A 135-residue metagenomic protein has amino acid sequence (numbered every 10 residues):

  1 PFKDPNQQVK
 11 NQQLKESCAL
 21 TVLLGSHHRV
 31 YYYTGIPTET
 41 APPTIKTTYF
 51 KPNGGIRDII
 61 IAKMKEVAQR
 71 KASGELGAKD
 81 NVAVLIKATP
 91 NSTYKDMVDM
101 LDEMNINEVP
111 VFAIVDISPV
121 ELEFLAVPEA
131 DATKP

Functional and structural regions predicted by a protein language model:
P1-F50, L76-A78, A113-P135: Extracytoplasmic juxtamembrane/flexible linker immediately downstream of a transmembrane helix or signal peptide
P5-V9, E66, N91-Y94: Short beta-strands and strand-coil junctions in structured, solvent-facing domains, enriched
S17, K51, G55, S92-D99: Charged, alpha-helix-enriched surfaces in structured cytosolic catalytic cores of large nucleotide-utilizing machines
T48-L76: Periplasmic peptidoglycan-binding/anchoring modules of Gram-negative envelope and division proteins
G77-L122: Soluble extracytoplasmic domains of inner/organellar membrane proteins
